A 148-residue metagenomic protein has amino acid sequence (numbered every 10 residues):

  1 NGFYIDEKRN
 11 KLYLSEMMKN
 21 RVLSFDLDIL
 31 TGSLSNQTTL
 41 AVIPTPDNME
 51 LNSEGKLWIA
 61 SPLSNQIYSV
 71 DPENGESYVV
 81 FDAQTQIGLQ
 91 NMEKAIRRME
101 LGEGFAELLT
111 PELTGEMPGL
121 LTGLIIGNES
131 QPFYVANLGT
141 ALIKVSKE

Functional and structural regions predicted by a protein language model:
N1-K11, T39-W58, S64, Q90-M92 (+2 more regions): Beta-rich, blade/repeat-based domains predominating in secreted/periplasmic proteins but also intracellular
R9, K19, I29-L34, S64 (+1 more regions): Short coil turn/linker residues within repeat-based beta-strand modules
M17, L27, P62-L63, P72 (+1 more regions): Short loop/turn segments immediately following the C-termini of beta-strands
M17-T45, S53: Eukaryotic tandem repeat interaction scaffolds
N20-V22, N65-Y68, A141-I143: Structural signal for beta-propeller blades
F25-G32, V70-Y78, V145-E148: Short loop/turn segments immediately following beta-strands, especially the blade-tip and inter-blade linker loops
S33-V42, S77-E93: Beta-propeller fold detector
P132-E148: C-terminal/domain-terminus segments
